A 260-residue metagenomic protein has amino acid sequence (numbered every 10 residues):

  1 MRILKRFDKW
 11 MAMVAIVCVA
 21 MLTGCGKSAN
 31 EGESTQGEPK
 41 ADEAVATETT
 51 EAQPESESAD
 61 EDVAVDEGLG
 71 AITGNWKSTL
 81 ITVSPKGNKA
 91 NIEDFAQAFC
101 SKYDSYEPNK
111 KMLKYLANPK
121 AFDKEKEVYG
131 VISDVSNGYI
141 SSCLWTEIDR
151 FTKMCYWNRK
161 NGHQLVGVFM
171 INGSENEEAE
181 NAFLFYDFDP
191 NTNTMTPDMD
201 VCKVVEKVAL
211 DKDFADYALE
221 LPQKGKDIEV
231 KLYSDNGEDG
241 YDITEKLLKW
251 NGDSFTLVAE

Functional and structural regions predicted by a protein language model:
R2-V14: Bacterial N-terminal signal peptides that target proteins for export
M21-G24: C-terminal motif of bacterial Sec signal peptides marking the signal peptidase cleavage site
G26-S28: Long, low-complexity intrinsically disordered regions enriched in Ser/Thr, Asp/Glu, Pro/Gly
E33-W157: Terminal domain-start segments
C143-W145, I171-A179, N236-D239: Short consensus segments that form the blades of beta-propeller domains, in both extracellular/periplasmic
K153-N161, Y217-K224: Structural signature of eukaryotic scaffold interfaces centered on beta-propeller domains
G162-D198: Mid-length scaffold segments of soluble, non-membrane domains
T194-E260: Short aromatic loop motif centered on NTY/YTY
